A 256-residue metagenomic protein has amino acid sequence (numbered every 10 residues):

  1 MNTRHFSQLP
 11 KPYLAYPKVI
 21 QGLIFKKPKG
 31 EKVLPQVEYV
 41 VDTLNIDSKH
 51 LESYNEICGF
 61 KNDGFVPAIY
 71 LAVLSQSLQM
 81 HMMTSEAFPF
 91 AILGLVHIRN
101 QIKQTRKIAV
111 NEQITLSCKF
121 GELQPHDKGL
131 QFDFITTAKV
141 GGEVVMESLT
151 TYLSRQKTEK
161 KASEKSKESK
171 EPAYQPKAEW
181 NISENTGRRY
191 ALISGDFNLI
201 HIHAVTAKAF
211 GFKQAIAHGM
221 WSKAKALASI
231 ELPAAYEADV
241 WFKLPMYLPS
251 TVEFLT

Functional and structural regions predicted by a protein language model:
M1-L34, L95, Q101-I182, P245-L255: HotDog/MaoC-like acyl-thioester-processing domains
M1-R99, A162-P233: Hot-dog-fold acyl-thioester-processing enzymes
V41, E147, A235-E237: Hydrophobic residues on conserved beta-strands that form the core of alpha/beta folds
H97, K103-T105, G211, E237 (+1 more regions): A structural connector/turn signal
A226-T256: A conserved acidic, glycine/proline-rich C-terminal tail/linker
